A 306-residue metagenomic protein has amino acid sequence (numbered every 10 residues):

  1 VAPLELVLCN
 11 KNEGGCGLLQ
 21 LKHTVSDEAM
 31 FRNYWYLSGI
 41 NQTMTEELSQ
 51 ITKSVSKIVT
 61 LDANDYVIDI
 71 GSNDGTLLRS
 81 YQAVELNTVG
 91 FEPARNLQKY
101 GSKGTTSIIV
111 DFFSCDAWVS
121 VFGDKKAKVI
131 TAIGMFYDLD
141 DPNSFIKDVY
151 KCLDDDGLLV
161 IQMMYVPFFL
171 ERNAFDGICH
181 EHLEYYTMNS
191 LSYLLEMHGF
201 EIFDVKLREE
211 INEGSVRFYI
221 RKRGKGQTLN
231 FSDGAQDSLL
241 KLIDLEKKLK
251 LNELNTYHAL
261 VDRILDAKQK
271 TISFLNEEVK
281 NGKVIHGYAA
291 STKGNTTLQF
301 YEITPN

Functional and structural regions predicted by a protein language model:
V1-T43, K206-E209: N-terminal juxtadomain amphipathic helix that follows a signal peptide/anchor or precedes a small N-terminal auxiliary
D62-N73, I285-Y288: Conserved class I S-adenosyl-L-methionine
G75-A117: Class I SAM-dependent methyltransferase SAM/SAH-binding core
L77, G294-T297: Residues at the N-terminus of the alpha-helix immediately C-terminal to the conserved SAM/SAH-binding loop
K128-T131: A conserved beta-strand element that flanks and buttresses the S-adenosyl-L-methionine
N143-V160: A short glycine-rich, Lys/Arg-flanked "PGG" loop and its adjoining helix->strand segment in the class I
L159-E184, M188-S190, L195: Short, glycine-/aromatic-enriched active-site segment of Class I SAM-dependent methyltransferases
E213-R263: Flexible, glycine-/basic-rich loop-and-beta segments that form/coincide with the SAM-dependent methyltransferase
